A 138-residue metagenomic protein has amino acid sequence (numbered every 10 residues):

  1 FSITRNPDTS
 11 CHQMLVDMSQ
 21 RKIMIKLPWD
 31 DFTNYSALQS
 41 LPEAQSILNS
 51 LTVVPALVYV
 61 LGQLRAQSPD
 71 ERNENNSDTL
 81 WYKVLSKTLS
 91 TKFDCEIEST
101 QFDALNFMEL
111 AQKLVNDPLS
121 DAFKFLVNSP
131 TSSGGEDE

Functional and structural regions predicted by a protein language model:
F1-E138: Bergerat-fold GHKL/Histidine-kinase-like ATPase
